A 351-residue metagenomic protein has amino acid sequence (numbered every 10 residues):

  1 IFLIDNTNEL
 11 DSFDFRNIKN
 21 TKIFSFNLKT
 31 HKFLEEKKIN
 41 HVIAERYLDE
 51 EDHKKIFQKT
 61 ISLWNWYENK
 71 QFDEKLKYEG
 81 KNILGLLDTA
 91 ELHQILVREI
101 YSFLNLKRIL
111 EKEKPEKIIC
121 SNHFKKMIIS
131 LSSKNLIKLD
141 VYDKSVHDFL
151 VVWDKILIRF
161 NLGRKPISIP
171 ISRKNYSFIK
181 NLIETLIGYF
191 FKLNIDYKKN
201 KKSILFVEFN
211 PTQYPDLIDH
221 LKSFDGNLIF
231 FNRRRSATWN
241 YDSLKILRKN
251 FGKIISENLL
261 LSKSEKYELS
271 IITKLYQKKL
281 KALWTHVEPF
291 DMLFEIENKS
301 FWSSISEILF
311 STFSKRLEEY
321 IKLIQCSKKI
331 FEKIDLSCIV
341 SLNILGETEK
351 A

Functional and structural regions predicted by a protein language model:
I1-A351: Catalytic-core helical/loop segments in enzymes performing group transfer/polymerization on anionic/lipid-linked
